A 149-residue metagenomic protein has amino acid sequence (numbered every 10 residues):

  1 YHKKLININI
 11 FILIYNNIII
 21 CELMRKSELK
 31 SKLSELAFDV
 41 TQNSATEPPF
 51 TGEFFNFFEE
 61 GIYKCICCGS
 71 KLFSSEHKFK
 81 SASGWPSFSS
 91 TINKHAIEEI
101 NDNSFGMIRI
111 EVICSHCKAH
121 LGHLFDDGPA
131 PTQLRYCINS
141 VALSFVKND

Functional and structural regions predicted by a protein language model:
Y1-L23: Short, Lys/Arg-enriched N-terminal segments with co-localized hydrophobic residues within the first ~10-30 amino acids
E22-D149: A short Gly-Trp-Pro
